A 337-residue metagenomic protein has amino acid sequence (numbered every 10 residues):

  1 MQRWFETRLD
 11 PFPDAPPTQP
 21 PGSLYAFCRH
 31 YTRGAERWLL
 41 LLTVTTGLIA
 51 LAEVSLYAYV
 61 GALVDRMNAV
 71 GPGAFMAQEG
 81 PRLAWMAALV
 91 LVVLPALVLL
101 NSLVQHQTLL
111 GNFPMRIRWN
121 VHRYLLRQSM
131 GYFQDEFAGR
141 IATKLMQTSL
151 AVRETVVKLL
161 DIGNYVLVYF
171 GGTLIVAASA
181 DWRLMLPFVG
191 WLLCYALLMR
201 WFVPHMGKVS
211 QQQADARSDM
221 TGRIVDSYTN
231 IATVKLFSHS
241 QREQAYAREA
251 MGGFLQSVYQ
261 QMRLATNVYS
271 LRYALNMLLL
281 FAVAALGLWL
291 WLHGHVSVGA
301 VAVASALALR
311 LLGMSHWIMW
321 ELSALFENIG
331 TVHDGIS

Functional and structural regions predicted by a protein language model:
M1-E53, N68-A87, N101-L110, I117 (+6 more regions): Membrane-integrated ABC transporters
R29, R33-E36, M130-G131, Q147-V156 (+6 more regions): An intracellular "coupling" helix at the cytosolic face of ABC transporter transmembrane type-1 domains
G34, W38-L48, V93, D161-Q213 (+2 more regions): Transmembrane helices of ABC transporter permease
R66-A87, L174-P187, G294-V296: Membrane-interface helix-capping segments at transmembrane helix termini in multi-pass transporters
M86-V98, L192-A196, A265-L279, A285 (+1 more regions): Hydrophobic alpha-helical segments in the permease module
H106, L110, Y124-G171, T229: Juxtamembrane loop-to-helix connectors within ABC transporter transmembrane domains
H239, R263, L311-S337: Cytosolic ends of transmembrane helices, especially the final helix of ABC transmembrane type-1 domains
